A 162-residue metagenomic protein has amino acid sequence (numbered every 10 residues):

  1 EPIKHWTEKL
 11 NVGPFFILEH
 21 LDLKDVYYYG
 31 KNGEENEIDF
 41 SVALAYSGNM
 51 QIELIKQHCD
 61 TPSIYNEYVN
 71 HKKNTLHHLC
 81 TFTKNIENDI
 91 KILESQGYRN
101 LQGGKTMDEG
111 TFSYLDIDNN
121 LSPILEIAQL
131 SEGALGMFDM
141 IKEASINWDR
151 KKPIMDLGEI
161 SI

Functional and structural regions predicted by a protein language model:
E1-F16, N32-S41, Y46-G97, D116-I162: Glyoxalase I/VOC metalloenzyme domain signal
L18-L21: Short recognition patches in nucleic-acid-associated and regulatory proteins
L23-G30, Q96-Y98: Short Pro/Gly-enriched beta-strand edge/turn motifs at strand-loop
N100-Q102: A short linear hydrophobic-aromatic micro-motif
M107-T111: Short acidic/glycine-enriched loop/turn segments that link adjacent beta-strands
